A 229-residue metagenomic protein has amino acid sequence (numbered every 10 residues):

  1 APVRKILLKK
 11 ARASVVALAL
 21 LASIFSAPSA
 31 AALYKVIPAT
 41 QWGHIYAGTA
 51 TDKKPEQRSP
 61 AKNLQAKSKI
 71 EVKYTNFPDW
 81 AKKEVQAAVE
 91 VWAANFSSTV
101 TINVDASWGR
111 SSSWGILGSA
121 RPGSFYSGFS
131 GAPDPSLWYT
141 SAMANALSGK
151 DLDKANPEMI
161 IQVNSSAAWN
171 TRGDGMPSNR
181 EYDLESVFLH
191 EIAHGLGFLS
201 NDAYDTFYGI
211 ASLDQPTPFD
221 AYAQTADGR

Functional and structural regions predicted by a protein language model:
A1-P2, R229: Accessible peptide chain termini
P2-V15: Bacterial N-terminal signal peptides that target proteins for export
L7, A19-L20, P28, T40-Q41 (+1 more regions): N-terminal regions of proteins, emphasizing targeting and processing segments when present
S14-I24: Bacterial N-terminal signal peptides
F25-A31: Bacterial Sec-dependent signal peptides at the C-terminal "C-region" and cleavage site
A31-L189, H194-R229: Extracellular zinc-dependent metalloprotease catalytic-domain scaffold
